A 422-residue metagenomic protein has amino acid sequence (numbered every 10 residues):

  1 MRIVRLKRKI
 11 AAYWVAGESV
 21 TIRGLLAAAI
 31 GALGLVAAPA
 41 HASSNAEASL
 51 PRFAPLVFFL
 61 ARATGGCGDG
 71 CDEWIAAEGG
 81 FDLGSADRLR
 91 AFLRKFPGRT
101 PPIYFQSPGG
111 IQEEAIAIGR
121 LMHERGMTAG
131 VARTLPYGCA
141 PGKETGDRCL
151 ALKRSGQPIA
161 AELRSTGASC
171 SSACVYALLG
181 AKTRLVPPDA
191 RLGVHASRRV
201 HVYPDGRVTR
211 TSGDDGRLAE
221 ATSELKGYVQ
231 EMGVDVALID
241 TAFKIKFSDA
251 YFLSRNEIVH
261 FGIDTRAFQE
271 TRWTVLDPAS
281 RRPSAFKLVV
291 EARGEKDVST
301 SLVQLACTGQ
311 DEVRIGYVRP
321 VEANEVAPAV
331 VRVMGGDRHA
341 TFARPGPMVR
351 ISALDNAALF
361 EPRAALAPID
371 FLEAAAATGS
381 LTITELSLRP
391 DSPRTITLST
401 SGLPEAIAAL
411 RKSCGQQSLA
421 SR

Functional and structural regions predicted by a protein language model:
M1-V20: N-terminal secretory signal peptides that target proteins for export/translocation
G24-V36: Bacterial N-terminal signal peptides
A38-A42: Sec/Tat signal peptide C-region and signal peptidase I cleavage site
S43-F59, T64-G66, E73-E78, A86-A91 (+7 more regions): A generic "folded-domain core" signal
P51-A190, V194-A196: Cleft-lining beta-strand/loop regions that shape enzyme active-site pockets
S85-L89, E114-I118, C170-C174, A221 (+5 more regions): Stable alpha-helical elements in mature extracytoplasmic
G126-M127, T134, T183, P187-Y203 (+8 more regions): Proline/Glycine/Serine-rich low-complexity intrinsically disordered segments that serve as flexible stalks/linkers
S155-E162, G193-V275: Charged, glycine-interspersed solvent-exposed loop segments at helix/strand-loop junctions that cap or gate access
